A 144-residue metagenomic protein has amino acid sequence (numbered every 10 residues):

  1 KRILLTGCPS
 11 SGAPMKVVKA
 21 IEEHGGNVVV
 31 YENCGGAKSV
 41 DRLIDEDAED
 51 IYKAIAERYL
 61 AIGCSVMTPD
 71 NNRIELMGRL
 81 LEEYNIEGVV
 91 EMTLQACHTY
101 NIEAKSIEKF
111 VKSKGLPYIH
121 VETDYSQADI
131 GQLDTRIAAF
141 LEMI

Functional and structural regions predicted by a protein language model:
K1: Nucleotide donor/acceptor-binding cores
L4-T6, M92: Short hydrophobic segments within beta-strands
G7-G12, A96-N101, A128: Gly/Ser/Thr-rich loops at beta-strand to alpha-helix junctions that form or flank small-molecule/cofactor-binding
P9-P69, R73-L76, L80: Redox- and metal-dependent alpha/beta enzyme cores, enriched for Fe-S-associated oxidoreductases and cofactor-handling
P14-V18, V40-D41, Y100-A104, I130-Q132: A short acidic (Asp/Glu
T68-K114: C-terminal hydrophobic structural anchor segments that stabilize assembly/packing rather than catalytic chemistry
I102-I144: Peripheral docking tails and interdomain loops at the edges of cofactor- or intermediate-handling domains
